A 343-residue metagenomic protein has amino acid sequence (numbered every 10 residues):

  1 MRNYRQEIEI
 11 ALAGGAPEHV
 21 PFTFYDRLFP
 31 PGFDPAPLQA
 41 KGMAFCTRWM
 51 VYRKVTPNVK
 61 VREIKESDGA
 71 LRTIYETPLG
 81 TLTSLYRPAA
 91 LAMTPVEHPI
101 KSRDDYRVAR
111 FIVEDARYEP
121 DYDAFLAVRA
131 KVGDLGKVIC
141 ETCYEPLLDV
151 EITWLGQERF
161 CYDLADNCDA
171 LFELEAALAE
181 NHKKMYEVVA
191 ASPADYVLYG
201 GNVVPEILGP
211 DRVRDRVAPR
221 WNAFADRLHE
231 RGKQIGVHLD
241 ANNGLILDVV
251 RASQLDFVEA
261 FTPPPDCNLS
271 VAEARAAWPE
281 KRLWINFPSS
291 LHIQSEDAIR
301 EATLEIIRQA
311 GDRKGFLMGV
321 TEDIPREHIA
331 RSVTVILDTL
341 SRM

Functional and structural regions predicted by a protein language model:
M1-F29, F111-M343: Active-site loop segments of alpha/beta catalytic cores
V20, R27-I64: Segments that shape or occlude catalytic/ligand-binding pockets
P31, L82-S84, Q294: Intrinsically disordered, low-complexity acidic/polar segments
P35-M43, T83-T94, R331-S332: Surface-exposed flexible segments
I64-D115, D134-L135: A contiguous, low-structure linker/loop signature
